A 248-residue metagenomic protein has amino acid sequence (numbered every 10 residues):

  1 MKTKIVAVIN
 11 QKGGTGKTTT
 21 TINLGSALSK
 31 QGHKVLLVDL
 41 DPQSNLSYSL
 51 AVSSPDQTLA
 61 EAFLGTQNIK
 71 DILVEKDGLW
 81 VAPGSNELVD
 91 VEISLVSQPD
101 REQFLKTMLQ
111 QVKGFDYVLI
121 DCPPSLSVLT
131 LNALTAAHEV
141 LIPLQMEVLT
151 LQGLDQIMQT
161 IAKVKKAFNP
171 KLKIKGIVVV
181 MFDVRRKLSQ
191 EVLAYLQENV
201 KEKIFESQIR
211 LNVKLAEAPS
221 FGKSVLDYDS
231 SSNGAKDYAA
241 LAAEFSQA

Functional and structural regions predicted by a protein language model:
M1-A248: P-loop NTP-binding core
